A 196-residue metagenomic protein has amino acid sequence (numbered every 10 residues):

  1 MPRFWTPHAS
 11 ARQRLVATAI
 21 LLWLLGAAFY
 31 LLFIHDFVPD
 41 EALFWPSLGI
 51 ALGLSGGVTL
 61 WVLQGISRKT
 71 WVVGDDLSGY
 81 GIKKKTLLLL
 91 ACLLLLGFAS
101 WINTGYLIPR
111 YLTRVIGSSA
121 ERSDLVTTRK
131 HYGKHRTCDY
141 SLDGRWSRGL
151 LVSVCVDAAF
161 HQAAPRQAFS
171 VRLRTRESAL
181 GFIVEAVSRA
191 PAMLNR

Functional and structural regions predicted by a protein language model:
M1-R12: Cytosolic juxtamembrane N-terminal segments of multi-pass membrane proteins
A11-W71: Membrane-embedded alpha-helical segments of integral membrane proteins
L77-L107: Internal/C-terminal transmembrane anchor helices
R114-H135: Structural detector for short beta-strands of small beta-barrel domains
Y132-R145: Short aromatic-glycine-enriched beta-strand elements
R148-V154: A short macromolecule-binding patch
V156-R174: Short nucleic-acid-contacting surface segments enriched for D/E, G, S/T with interspersed K/R
R176-R196: OB-fold/S1-family single-stranded nucleic acid-binding modules
